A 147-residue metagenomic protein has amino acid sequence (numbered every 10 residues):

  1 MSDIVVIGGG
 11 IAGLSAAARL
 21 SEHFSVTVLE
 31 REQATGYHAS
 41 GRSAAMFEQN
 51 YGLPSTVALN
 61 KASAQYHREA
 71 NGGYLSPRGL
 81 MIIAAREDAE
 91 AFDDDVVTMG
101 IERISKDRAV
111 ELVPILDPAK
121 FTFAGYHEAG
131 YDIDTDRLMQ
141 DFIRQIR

Functional and structural regions predicted by a protein language model:
M1-A12, T27: Beta1/beta-strand and adjacent pyrophosphate-binding region of the FAD-binding site in flavoprotein oxidoreductases
G8, E30, A84: Short beta-strand/turn micro-motifs composed of small residues that flank or help shape donor/cofactor-binding pockets
G13-A18, R31: Long, amphipathic coiled-coil "stalk"/hairpin helices in large membrane-associated assemblies
A17, S21, Q145: Gly/Ala-rich phosphate-binding loop of Rossmann-like dinucleotide-binding domains, activating on the conserved
S21-S40: Glycine-rich FAD pyrophosphate-binding loop
E32-A34, A109, F142: Short beta-to-alpha linker loops that shape the active-site pocket of alpha/beta-hydrolase fold enzymes
A44-I115, F121-F123: Dinucleotide-binding Rossmann-like beta1-alpha1 core, especially the glycine-rich loop that anchors the ADP
Y126-R147: Helical element adjacent to the flavin cofactor pocket in flavoenzyme catalytic cores
